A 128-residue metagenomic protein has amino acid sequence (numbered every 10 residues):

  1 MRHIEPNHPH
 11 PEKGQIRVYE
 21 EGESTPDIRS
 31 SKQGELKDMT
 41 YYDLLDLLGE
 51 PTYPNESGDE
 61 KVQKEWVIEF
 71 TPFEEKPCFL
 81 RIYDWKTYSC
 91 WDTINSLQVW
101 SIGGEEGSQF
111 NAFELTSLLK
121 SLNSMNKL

Functional and structural regions predicted by a protein language model:
R2-L128: Residues within mature, well-folded domains
